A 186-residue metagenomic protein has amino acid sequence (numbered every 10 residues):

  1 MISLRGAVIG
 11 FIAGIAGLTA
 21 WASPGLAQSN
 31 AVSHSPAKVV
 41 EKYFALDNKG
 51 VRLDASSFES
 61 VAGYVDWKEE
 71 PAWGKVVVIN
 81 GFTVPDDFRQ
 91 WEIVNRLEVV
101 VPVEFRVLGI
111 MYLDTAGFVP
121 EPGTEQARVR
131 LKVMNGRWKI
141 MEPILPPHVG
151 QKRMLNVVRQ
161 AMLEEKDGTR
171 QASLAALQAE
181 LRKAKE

Functional and structural regions predicted by a protein language model:
M1-F11: Bacterial N-terminal signal peptides that target proteins for export
I9-A20: Bacterial N-terminal signal peptides
L18, E104-V107, E142-V149: Secondary-structure transition/turn motif
A20-S29: Boundary at the C-terminal end of the N-terminal hydrophobic targeting segment
Q28-V32, E70-P122, A172-E186: Surface-exposed, charged secondary-structure patches
V32, P36, V40, F44 (+3 more regions): Low-complexity, intrinsically disordered terminal/linker segments enriched in charged and Gly/Pro repeats
V39, Y43-K75: Short, well-ordered alpha-helical segments enriched in acidic and aromatic residues
W91, R128-R130: Short, surface-exposed charged micro-motifs
